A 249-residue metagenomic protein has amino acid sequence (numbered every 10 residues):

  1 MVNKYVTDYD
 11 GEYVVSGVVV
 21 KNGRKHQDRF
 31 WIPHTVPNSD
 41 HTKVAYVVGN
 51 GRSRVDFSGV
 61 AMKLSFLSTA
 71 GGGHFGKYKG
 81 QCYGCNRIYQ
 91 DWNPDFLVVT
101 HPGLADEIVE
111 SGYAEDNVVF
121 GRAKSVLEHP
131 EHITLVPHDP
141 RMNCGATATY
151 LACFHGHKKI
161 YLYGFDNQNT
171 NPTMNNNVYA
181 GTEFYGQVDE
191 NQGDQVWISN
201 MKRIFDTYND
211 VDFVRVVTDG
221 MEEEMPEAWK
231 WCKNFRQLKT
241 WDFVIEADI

Functional and structural regions predicted by a protein language model:
M1-I249: Metal-ion/cofactor- or nucleotide/acyl-coenzyme-handling active-site neighborhoods
